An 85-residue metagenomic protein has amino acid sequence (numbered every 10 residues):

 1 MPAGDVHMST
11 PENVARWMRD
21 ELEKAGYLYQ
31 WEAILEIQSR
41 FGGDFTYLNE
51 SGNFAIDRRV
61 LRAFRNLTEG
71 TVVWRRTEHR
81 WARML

Functional and structural regions predicted by a protein language model:
M1, D5, R65, E69 (+1 more regions): Acidic, low-complexity/disordered tracts enriched in E/D and polar residues
P2-S9, Q38-V60: Short, positively charged loop/turn segments that connect secondary-structure elements
H7-W31, R40, R58-R59: Positively charged, polyanion-binding regions of nucleic-acid-associated proteins
G26, I37-F45, F64, T68: Short alpha-helix boundary/capping elements
Q30, Y47-N49, W74: Generic structural "secondary-structure junction" signal
I34: The alpha-helix within a helix-turn-helix
D57-T71: Short, basic alpha-helical nucleic acid-contact segments in DNA-binding proteins and DNA transaction factors
R75-L85: Short, cationic-aromatic polyanion-contact patches
